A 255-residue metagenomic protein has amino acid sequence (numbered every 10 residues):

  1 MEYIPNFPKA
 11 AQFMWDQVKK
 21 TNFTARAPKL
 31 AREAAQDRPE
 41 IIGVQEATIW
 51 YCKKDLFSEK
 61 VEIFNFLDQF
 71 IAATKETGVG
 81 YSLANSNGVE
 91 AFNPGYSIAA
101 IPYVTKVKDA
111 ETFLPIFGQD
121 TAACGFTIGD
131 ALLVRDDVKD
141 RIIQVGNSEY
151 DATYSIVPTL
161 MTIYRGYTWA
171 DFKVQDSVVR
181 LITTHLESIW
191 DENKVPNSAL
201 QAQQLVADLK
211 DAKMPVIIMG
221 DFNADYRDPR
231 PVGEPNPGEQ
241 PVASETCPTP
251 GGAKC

Functional and structural regions predicted by a protein language model:
M1-F113, T127, A202-Q203: N-terminal, active-site-proximal structural segment of metallo-dependent hydrolase catalytic domains
M1-K19, D130, Q144-E149, V178-S188: Active-site-proximal beta-strand elements of phosphoester/diester hydrolases
I41, V179, P215-I217: Short, Asp-centered acidic motifs that coordinate Mg2+ and/or phosphate in catalytic or ligand-binding sites
A47, L186, D221-F222: Active-site metal-binding loops of divalent metal-dependent hydrolases
A72-E76, C124-Q144, K173: Conserved beta strand-loop-helix elements of the APE1-like EEP
V89-A122, D228-C255: Acidic, Ser/Thr/Gly/Pro-rich low-complexity segments that form flexible
D137-D140, Q144-Q203, A207-D211: Metal-dependent phosphoester/phosphodiester hydrolase catalytic core
W190-C255: Metal-dependent phosphoesterases centered on the DNase I-like endonuclease/exonuclease/phosphatase
